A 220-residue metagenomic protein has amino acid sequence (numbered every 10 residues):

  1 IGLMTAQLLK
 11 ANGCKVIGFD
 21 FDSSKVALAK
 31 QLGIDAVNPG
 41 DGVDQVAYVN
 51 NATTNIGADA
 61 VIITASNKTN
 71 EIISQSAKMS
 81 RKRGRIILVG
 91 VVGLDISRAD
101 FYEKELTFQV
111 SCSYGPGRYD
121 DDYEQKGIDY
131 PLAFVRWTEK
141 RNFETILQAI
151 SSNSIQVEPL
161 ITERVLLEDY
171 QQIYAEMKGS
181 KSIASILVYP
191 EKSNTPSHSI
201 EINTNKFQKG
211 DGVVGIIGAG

Functional and structural regions predicted by a protein language model:
I1-G42, A47: Mid-domain Rossmann-like dinucleotide-binding core that forms the NAD(H)/NADP(H) cofactor-binding site
I1-K10, G210-G220: Glycine-rich adenosine-cofactor-binding loop
A6, V26, I73-A77, R98: Generic hydrophobic/aromatic pocket-lining and core-packing "Φ" positions
F19, V89, I217: The conserved SAM/SAH-binding core of class I Rossmann-like methyltransferase domains, concentrating on the hydrophobic
D22, V92, Y114, E191: Residues in the short beta-alpha loop(s) of Rossmann-like NAD(P)-binding domains
A27, N51, N55, A60 (+5 more regions): C-terminal capping/lid region of NAD(P)-dependent oxidoreductase domains
A60-I63, A77-D100, F108: ADP-ribose/adenylate-binding Rossmann-like module
I96-P159: C-terminal substrate-binding/catalytic core of Rossmann-like NAD(P)-dependent dehydrogenases/reductases
